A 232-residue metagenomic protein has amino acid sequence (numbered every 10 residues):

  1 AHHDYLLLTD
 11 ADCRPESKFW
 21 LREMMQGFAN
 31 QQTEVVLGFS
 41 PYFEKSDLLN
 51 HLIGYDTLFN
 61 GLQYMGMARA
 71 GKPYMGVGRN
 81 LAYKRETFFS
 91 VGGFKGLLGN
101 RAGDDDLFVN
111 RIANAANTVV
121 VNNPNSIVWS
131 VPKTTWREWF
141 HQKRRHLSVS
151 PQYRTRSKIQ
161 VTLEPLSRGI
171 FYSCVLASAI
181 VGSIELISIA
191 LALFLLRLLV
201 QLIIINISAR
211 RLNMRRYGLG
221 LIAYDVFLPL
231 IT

Functional and structural regions predicted by a protein language model:
H3, A11-C13, S40: Short acidic donor-binding/metal-coordinating loop in glycosyltransferase active sites
L6: Short aromatic/hydrophobic "clamp" motif used to bind/position activated sugar donors
A11-Q26: Acidic donor-binding/catalytic loop of UDP-sugar-dependent glycosyltransferases, especially processive GT2
F28-G61, E86-F89, K95-K158: Catalytic donor/gating beta->alpha subdomain of glycosyltransferases that bind UDP-sugars
M65-K72: Short, P/G- and charge-enriched loop/turn segments at secondary-structure junctions
P73-Y83, D106: Short glycine- and hydrophobic/aromatic-rich loop-to-beta-strand nucleating segment in the catalytic cores
T155-S167: Membrane-interface anchor segments at the N-terminal boundary of transmembrane helices in multi-pass membrane enzymes
E164-T232: Membrane-embedded multi-pass helical conduit in multi-pass membrane proteins, especially envelope-biosynthetic
